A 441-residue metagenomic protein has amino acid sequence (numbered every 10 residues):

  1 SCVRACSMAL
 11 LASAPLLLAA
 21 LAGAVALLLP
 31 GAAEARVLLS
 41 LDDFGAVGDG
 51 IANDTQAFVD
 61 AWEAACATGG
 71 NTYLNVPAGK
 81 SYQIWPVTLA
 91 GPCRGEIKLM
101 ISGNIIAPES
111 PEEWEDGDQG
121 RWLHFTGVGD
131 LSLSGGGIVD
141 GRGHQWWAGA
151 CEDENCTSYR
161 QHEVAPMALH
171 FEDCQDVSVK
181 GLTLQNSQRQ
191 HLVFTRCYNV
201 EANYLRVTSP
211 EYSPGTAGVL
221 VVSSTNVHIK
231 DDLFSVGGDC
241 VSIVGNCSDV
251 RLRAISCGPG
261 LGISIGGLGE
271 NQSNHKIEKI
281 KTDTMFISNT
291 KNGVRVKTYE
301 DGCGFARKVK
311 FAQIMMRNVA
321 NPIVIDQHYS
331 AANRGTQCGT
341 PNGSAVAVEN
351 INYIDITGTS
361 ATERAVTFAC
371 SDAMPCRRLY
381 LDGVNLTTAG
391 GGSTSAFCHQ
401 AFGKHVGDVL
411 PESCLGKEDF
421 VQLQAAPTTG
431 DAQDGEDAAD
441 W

Functional and structural regions predicted by a protein language model:
C2-W441: Extracellular/periplasmic carbohydrate-active domains that bind, remodel, or depolymerize complex polysaccharides
